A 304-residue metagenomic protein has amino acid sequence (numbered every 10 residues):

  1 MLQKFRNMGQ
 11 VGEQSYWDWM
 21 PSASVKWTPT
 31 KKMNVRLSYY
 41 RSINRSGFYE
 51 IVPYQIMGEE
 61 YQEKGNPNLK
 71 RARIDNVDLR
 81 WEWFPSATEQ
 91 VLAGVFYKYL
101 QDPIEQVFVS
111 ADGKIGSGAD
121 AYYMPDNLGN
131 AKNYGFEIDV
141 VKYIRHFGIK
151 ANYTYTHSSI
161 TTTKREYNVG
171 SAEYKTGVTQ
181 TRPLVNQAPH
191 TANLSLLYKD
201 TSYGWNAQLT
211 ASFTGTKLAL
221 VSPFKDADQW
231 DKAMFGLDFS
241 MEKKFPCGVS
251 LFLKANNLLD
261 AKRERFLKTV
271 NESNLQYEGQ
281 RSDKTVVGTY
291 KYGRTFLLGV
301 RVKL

Functional and structural regions predicted by a protein language model:
M1-R6, F48-Y54, Y61-Q62, I104-A111 (+4 more regions): Outer-membrane beta-barrel translocator domains and adjoining extracellular loop/strand segments of Gram-negative
M1-T30, I56, R165-Y167: Signature of Gram-negative outer-membrane beta-barrel scaffolds
Q3-G9, D18, E59-G65, S117-M124 (+5 more regions): Extracytoplasmic loops and strand-loop junctions of Gram-negative outer membrane beta-barrel proteins
Q14, I43-L92, Y97-L100, G116-Y143 (+2 more regions): Outer-membrane beta-barrel signature, preferentially recognizing the C-terminal barrel domain of Gram-negative
P21-P29, M33-R41, V77-P85, E89-Y97 (+7 more regions): Membrane-embedded beta-strands that build the outer-membrane beta-barrel scaffold
R45, V185-K244, L259-D260, E264-K268 (+1 more regions): C-terminal beta-barrel architecture of Gram-negative outer-membrane proteins
Y97-L100, D120-V221: Gram-negative outer-membrane beta-barrel transporters
F213-V221, E242-L304: C-terminal beta-signal and adjacent terminal beta-strands/loops of Gram-negative outer-membrane beta-barrel proteins
